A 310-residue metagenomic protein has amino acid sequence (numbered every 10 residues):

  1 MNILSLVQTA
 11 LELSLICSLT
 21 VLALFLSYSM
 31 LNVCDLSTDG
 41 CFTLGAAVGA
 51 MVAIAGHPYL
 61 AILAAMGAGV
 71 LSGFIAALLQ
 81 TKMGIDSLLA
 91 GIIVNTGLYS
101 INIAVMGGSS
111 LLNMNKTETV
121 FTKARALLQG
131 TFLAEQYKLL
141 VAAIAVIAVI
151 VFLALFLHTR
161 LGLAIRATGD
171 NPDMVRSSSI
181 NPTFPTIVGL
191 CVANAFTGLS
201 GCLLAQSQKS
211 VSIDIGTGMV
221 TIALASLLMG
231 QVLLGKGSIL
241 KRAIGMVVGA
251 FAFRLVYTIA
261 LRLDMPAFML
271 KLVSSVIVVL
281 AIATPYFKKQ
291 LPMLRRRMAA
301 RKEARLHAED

Functional and structural regions predicted by a protein language model:
M1-T20, V48, I54-L60, T131-Q136: Membrane-interfacial amphipathic/re-entrant helices at transmembrane-helix boundaries
Y28-M83, L128, G237-S238, R262: Membrane-embedded helix boundary and interhelical linker motif in transport proteins
H57-T96, I101, V146-I147, V248-G249 (+1 more regions): Alpha-helical transmembrane segments within multi-pass membrane transporters and channels
S72, E135-I215, V220: Helix-loop-helix "hairpin" substructures at the membrane interface of multi-pass membrane proteins
S87, G91, L98-H158, V188 (+3 more regions): Transmembrane helix-bundle core of multi-pass membrane transporters and related energy-transducing complexes
S87-L89, K116, K138-A143, I215-I222 (+1 more regions): Loop-to-transmembrane alpha-helix initiation sites
D170-S177, N181-F184, V256-D310: Cytosolic-side transmembrane-helix boundaries in multi-pass membrane proteins
N194-L272: Transmembrane alpha-helical segments in multi-pass inner-membrane proteins
